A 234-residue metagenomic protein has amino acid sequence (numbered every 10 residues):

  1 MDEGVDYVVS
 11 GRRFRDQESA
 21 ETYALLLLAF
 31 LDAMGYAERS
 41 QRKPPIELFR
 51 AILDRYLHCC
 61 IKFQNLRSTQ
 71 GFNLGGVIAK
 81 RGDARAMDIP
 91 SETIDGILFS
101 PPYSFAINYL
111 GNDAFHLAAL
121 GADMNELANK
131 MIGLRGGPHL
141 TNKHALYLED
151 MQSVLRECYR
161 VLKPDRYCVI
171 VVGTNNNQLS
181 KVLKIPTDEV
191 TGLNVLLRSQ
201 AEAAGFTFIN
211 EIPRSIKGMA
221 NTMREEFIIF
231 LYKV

Functional and structural regions predicted by a protein language model:
D2-F99, S104-L110: SAM-dependent nucleic-acid methyltransferase catalytic core
N65-G76, V154-R166, A203-F206: A structural motif corresponding to the C-terminal end of an alpha-helix and its immediate exit/capping segment
G96, P102-E157, L162, R166-Y167: SAM-dependent methyltransferase catalytic-core segment centered on the flexible catalytic loop and adjoining short
L140-E149, Q178-V195: Acceptor-substrate binding/catalytic loop of class I
S153-R156, E189-G205: Short alpha-helix
K163, A204-F206, N221-V234: Core SAM-dependent methyltransferase catalytic element
F206-K217: Conserved S-adenosyl-L-methionine
